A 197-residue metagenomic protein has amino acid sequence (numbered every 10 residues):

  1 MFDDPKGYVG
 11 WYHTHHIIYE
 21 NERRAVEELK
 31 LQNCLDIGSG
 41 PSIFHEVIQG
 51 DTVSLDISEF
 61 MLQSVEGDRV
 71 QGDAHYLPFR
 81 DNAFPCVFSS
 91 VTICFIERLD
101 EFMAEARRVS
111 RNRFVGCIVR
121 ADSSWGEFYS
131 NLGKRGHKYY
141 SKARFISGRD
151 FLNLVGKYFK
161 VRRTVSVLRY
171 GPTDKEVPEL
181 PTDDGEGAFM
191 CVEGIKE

Functional and structural regions predicted by a protein language model:
M1-K30, I43-V47, D174, D184: Conserved class I S-adenosyl-L-methionine
L35-Y76: Class I SAM-dependent methyltransferase SAM/SAH-binding core
F88: A conserved beta-strand element that flanks and buttresses the S-adenosyl-L-methionine
V91-C94: Short catalytic micro-motifs in class I SAM-dependent methyltransferases
D100-F114: A short glycine-rich, Lys/Arg-flanked "PGG" loop and its adjoining helix->strand segment in the class I
V115-K142: Conserved class I S-adenosyl-L-methionine
S141-V165: Short alpha-helix
R163-E197: A C-terminal cap/extension of S-adenosyl-L-methionine-dependent methyltransferases that defines the acceptor-substrate
